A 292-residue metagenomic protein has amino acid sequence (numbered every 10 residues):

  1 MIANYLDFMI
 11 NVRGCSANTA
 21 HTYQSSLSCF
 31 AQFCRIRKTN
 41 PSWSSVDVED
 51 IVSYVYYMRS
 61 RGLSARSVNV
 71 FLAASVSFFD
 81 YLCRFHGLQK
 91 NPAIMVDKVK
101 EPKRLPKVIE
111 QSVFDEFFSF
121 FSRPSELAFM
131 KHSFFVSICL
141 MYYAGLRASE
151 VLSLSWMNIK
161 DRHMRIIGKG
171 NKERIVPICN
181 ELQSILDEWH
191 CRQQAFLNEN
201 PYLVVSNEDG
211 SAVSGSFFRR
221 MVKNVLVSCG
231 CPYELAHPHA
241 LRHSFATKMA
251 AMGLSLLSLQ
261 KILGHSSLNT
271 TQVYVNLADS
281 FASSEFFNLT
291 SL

Functional and structural regions predicted by a protein language model:
M1-L292: Conserved catalytic core of the tyrosine transesterase superfamily
